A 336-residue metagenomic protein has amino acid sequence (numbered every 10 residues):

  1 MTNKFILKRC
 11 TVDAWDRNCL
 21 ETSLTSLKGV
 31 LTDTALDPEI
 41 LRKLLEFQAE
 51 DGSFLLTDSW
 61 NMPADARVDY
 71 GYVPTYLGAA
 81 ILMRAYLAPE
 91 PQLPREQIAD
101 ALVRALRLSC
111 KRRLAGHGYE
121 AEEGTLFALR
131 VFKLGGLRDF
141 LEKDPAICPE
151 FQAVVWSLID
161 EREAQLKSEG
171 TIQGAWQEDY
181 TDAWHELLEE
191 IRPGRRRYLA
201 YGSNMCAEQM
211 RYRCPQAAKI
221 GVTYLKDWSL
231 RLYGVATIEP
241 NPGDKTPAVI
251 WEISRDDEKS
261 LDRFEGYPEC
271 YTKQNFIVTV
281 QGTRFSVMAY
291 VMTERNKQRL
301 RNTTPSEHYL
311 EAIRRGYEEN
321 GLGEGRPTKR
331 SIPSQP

Functional and structural regions predicted by a protein language model:
M1-P193: Preference for long, amphipathic alpha-helical scaffolds in soluble/luminal domains and all-alpha bundles
R192-P336: Glycine-aromatic micro-motifs
